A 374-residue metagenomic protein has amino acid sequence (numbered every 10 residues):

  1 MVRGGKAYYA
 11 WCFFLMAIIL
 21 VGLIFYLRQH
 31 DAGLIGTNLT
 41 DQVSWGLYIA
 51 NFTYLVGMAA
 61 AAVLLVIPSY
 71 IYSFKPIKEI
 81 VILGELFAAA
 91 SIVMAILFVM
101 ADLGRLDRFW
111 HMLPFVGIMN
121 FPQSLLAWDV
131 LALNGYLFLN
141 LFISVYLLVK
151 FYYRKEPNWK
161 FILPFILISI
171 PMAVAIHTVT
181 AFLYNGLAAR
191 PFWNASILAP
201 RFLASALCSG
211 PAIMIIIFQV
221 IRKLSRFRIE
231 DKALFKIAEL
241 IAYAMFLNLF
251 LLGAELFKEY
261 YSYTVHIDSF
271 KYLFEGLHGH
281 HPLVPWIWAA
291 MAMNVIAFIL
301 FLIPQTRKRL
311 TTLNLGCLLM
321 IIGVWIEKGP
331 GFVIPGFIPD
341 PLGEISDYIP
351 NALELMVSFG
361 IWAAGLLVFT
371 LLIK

Functional and structural regions predicted by a protein language model:
M1-A61, I334-G336, L366-F369: N-terminal signal-anchor module of multipass membrane proteins
K6, C12-V21, G117-R307, G323: Long, contiguous internal "core" modules enriched in hydrophobic/ aromatic residues
F25-G36, M100-M112, V179-A188, L256-H266 (+1 more regions): Membrane-helix interface motif
V43-W110, W128, A132: Membrane helical hairpin/interfacial module
K75-P76, I303-L313: Membrane-helix interface "capping/anchor" motifs
W110-I118, V265-E275, P335-D347: Membrane-interfacial helical/loop segments at transmembrane boundaries in membrane proteins
L113-V130, A195-L203, L342-F369: Alpha-helical transmembrane segments of multi-pass integral membrane proteins, characterized by long hydrophobic
L310-K374: TerminUS-proximal long segments
